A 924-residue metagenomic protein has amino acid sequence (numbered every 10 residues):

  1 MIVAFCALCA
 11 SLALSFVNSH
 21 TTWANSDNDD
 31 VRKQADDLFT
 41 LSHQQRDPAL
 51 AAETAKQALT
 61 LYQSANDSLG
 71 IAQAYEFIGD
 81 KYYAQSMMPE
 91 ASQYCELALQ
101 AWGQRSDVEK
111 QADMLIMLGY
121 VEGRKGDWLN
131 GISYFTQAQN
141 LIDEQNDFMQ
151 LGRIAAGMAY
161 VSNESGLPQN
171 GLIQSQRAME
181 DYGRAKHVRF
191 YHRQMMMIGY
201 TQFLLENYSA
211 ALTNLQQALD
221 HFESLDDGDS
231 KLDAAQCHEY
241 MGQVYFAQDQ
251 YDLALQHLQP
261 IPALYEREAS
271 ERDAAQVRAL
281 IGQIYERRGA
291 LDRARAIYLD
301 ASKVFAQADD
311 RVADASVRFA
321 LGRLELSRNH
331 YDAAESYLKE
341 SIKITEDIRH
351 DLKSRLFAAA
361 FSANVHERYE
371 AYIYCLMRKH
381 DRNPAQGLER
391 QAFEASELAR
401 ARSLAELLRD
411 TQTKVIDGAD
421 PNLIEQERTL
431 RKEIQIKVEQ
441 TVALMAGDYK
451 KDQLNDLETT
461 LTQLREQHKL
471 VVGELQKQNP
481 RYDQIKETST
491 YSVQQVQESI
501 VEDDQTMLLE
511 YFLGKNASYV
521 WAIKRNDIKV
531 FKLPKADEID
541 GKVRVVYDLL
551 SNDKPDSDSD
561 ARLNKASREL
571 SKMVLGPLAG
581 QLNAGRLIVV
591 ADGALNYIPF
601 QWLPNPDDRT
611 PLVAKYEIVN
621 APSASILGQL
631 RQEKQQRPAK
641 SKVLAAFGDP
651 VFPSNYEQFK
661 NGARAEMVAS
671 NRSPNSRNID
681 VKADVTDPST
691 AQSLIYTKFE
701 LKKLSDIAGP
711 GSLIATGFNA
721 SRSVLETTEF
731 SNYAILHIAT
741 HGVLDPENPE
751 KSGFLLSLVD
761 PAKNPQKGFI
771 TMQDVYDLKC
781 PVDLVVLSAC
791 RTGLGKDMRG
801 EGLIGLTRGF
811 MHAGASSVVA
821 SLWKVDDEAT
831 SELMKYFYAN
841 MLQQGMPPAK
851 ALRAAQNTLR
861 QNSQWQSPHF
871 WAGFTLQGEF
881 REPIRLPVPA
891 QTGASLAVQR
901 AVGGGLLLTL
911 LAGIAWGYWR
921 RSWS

Functional and structural regions predicted by a protein language model:
D36-D37, Q73, D113, R153 (+7 more regions): Residue register of alpha-helical TPR repeats
Y62, Y82, W102, E122 (+10 more regions): Eukaryotic all-alpha helical interaction scaffolds
F135, D456-T459, Q463, G593-N596 (+2 more regions): A domain-level signal for caspase-like cysteine endopeptidase catalytic cores and their zymogen-processing architecture
D332-V613, Q632-S670, V685, Q891-S924: Amphipathic alpha-helical protein-protein interaction segments
T488-Q495, S557-K565, E569, D684-K751 (+2 more regions): Functional beta-strand-loop-alpha-helix junction segments that form "active/interaction loops" within catalytic
I598-A621, A663-R664, V743-D777, T792-R799: A short, glycine/acidic-enriched catalytic loop
L744, P749-G753, L758-C780, V825-S924: Caspase-like cysteine protease fold
